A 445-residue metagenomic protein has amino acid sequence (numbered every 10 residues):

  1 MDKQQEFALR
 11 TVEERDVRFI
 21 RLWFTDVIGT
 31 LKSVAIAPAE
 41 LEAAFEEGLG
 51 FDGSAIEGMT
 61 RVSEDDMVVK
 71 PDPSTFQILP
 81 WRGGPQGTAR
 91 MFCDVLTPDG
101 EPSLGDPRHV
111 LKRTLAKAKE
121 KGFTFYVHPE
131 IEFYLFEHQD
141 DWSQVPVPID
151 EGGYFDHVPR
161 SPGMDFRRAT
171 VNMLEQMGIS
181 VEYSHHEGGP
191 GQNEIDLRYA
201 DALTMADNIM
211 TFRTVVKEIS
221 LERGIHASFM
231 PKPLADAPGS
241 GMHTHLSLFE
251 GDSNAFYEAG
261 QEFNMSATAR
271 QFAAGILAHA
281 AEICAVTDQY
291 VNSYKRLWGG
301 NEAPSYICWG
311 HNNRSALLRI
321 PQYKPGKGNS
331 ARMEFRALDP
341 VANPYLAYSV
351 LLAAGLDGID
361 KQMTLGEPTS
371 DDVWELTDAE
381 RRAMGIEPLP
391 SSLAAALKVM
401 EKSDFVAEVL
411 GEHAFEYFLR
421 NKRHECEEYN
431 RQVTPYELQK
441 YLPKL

Functional and structural regions predicted by a protein language model:
M1-L445: Glycine-rich, acidic/polar active-site loops that bind/position phosphate-bearing ligands
